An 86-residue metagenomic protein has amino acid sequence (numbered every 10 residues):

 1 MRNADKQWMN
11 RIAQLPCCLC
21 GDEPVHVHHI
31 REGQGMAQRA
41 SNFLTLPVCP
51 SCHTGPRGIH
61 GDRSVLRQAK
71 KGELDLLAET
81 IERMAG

Functional and structural regions predicted by a protein language model:
R2-H28, S51: Short cysteine-rich loop/turn motifs with clustered Cys
I12-Q14, N42-T45: Short metal-coordination and nucleic-acid-contact micro-motifs, chiefly zinc-binding Cys/His arrays
P24-R31, R57-R63: Short Cys/His-rich "knuckle" micro-motifs
M36-L44, T54-G86: Polybasic, low-complexity binding patches
